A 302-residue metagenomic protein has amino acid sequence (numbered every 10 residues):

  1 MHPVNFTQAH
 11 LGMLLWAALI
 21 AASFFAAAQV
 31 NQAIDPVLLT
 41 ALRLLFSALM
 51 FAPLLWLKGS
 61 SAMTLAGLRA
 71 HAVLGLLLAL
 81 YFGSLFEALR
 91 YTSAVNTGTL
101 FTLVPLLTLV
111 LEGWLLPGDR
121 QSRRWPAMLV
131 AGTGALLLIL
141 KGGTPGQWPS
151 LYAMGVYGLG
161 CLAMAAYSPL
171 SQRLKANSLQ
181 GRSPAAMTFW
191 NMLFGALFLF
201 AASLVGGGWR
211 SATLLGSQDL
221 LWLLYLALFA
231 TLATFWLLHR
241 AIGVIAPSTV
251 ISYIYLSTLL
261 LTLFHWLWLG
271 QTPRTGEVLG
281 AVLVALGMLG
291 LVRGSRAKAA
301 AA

Functional and structural regions predicted by a protein language model:
N5-A9, A33-V37, A41, M63-L68 (+3 more regions): Juxtamembrane helix-entry segments on the extracytoplasmic side of multipass membrane proteins
A17, L42, T97-L103, L170-L197 (+1 more regions): Helix-helix packing/entry segments at the starts of transmembrane helices
L19-F24, L55-F101, L137, A227-I245: Specific transmembrane alpha-helical segments of multi-pass solute transporters/efflux pumps, especially DMT/EamA
A21, F25, A52, G75 (+7 more regions): Hydrophobic/small/kink-forming positions within alpha-helical transmembrane segments of polytopic membrane proteins
V30, L39, R43, A88 (+6 more regions): Hydrophobic/aromatic residues within transmembrane alpha-helices of multi-pass small-molecule transporters
M50-G59, V104-L129, L259-L279: C-terminal transmembrane-helix exit sites in multi-pass transporters
F51, A72, L78, R123-G142 (+3 more regions): Hydrophobic transmembrane alpha-helices of multi-pass small-molecule transport proteins
F51, T108-L109, P145-W209: Transmembrane alpha-helical segments that form core, pore/gating elements of small-molecule transporters/exporters
